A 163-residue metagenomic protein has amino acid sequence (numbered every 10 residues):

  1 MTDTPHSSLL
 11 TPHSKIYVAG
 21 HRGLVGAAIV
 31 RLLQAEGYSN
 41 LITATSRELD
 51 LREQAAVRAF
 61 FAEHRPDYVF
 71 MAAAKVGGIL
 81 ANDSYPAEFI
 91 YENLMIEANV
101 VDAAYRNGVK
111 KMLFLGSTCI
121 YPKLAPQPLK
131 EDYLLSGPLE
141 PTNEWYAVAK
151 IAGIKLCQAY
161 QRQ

Functional and structural regions predicted by a protein language model:
M1-Q163: N-terminal Rossmann-like NAD(P)+-binding domain of SDR-like oxidoreductases, especially those catalyzing
